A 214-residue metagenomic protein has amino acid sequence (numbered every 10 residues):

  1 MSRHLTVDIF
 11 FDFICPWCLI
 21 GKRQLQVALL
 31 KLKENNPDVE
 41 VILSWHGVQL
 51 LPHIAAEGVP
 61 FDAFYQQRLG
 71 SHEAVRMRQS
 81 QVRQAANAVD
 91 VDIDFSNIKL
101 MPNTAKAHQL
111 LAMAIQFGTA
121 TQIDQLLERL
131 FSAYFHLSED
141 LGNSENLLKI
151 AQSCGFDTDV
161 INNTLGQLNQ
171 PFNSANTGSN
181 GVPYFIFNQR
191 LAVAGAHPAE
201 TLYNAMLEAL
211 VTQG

Functional and structural regions predicted by a protein language model:
M1-H4, Q213-G214: Short, low-complexity, intrinsically disordered N-terminal peptides in bacterial proteins
R3, V39, N180: Structured loop/turn residues at beta-strand edges in well-structured enzyme cores
H4-P16, L25, L43-H46: Short active-site neighborhood of thiol/selenol oxidoreductases, capturing the structured segment around
I9-F10, K22-E34, A112-G214: C-terminal cap of thioredoxin/glutaredoxin-like
C15-C18, F185: The canonical Cys-X-X-Cys-His
P16-W17, P102, V193: Glycine-/small-residue-rich active-site loops that bind phosphorylated ligands and cofactors
C18, H72, A199: Flexible, glycine- and charge-enriched loops at secondary-structure boundaries
R23-A133: Structural alpha/beta surface segment adjacent to cysteine/selenocysteine redox centers across thiol/disulfide enzymes
